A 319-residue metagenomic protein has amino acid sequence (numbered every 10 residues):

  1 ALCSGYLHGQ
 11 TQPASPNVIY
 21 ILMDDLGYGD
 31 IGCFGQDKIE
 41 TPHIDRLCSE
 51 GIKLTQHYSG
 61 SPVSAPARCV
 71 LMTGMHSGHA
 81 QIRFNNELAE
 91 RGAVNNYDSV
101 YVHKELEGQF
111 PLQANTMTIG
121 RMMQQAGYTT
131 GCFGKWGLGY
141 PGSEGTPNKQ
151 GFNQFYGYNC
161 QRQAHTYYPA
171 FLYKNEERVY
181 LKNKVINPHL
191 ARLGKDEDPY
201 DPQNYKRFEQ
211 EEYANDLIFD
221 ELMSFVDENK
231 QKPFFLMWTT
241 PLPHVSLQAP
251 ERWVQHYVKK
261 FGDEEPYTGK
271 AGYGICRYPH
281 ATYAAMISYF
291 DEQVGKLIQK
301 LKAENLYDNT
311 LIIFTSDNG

Functional and structural regions predicted by a protein language model:
A1-P13: Bacterial Sec-dependent N-terminal signal peptides
P13, M23-I39, R46, T55 (+6 more regions): Active-site-proximal cap/lid insertion segments
S15-N17: Extreme N-terminal starter segment of soluble prokaryotic enzymes
D37-R68, G74-H79, G127-G131, Q150-N159: Short, structured active-site-proximal loop/turn typified by the sulfatase FGly-forming signature C/S-X-P-X-R
G78-I119, G139-Y140: His/Cys-centered metal/cofactor-coordination and adjacent catalytic loops
P111, C132, K184: Extracellular polysaccharide-degrading/modifying enzymes targeting complex plant/algal/animal polysaccharides
M123-Q124, P147: Hydrophobic residues within well-ordered alpha-helices
G131-F133, M237: A structural signal for short, well-ordered beta-strand segments and their strand-loop junctions that often border
